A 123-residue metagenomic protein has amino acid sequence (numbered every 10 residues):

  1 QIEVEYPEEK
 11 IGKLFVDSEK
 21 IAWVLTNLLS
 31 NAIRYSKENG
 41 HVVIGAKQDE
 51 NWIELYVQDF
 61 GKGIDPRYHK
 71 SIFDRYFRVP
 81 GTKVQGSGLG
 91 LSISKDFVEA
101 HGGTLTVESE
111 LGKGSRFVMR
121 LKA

Functional and structural regions predicted by a protein language model:
Q1-G12: Conserved catalytic submotifs in the C-terminal HATPase_c
A32-I33: Short helix-loop "hinge" at the ATP-lid/N-box region of the Bergerat-fold HATPase_c
N39-N51: Short beta-strand/loop element within the Bergerat-fold HATPase_c
D59: Acidic ATP/Mg2+-coordinating residue in the GHKL
G63-S71: Short helix N-cap motif at coil->helix boundaries in the Bergerat
G90, S94: Short alpha-helical Gxxx[C/S/T] motif in the catalytic ATP-binding
